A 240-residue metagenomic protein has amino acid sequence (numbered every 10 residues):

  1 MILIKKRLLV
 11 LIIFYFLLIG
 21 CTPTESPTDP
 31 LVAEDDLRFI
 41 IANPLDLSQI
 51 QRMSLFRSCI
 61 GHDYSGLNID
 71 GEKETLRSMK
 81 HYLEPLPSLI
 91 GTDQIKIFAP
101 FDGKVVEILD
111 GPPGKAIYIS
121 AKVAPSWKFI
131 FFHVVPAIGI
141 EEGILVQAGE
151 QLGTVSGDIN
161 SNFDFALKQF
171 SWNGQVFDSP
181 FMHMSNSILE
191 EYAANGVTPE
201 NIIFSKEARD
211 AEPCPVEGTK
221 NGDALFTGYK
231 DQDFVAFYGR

Functional and structural regions predicted by a protein language model:
M1-I2: Acidic, glycine/polar-enriched metal-coordinating patches/loops that mediate binding to polyanionic ligands
K5-L11: Sec-dependent signal peptide recognition, specifically the positively charged N-region followed immediately by
F14-Y15, E207: Residue-level signal for mature regions of secreted extracellular proteins and peptides
I19-G20: C-terminal motif of bacterial Sec signal peptides marking the signal peptidase cleavage site
T24-A116, Q147-A148, G196-R240: Surface-exposed, glycine-biased beta-strand/turn segments
T92-Q94, A99-G139, S161-A166: Zn2+-dependent peptidoglycan hydrolase active-site motif and core
G103, E142-I159: Active-site-proximal beta-strands of protease catalytic cores
K168-P213: Short peripheral tails and domain-boundary helices/loops at the edges of structured domains
